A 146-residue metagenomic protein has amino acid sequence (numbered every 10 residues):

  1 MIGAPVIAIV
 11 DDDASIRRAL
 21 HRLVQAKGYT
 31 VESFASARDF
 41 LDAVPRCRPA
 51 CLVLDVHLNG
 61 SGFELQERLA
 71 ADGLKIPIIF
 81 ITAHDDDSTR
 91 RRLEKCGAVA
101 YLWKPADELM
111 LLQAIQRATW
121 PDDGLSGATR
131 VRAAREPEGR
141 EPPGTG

Functional and structural regions predicted by a protein language model:
A14-E32, C96: Two-component/phosphorelay signaling modules centered on CheY-like receiver
S33-C51: Acidic, metal-coordinating helix/loop segments flanking the phosphotransfer/catalytic sites of two-component signaling
L54-E67: Conserved phosphotransfer microenvironments
E64, D85-A100: Alpha4 helix (beta4-alpha4-beta5 surface) of REC/receiver domains from two-component response regulators
S88, A106-Q116: C-terminal output helix
Q116-E136: The C-terminal output helix
